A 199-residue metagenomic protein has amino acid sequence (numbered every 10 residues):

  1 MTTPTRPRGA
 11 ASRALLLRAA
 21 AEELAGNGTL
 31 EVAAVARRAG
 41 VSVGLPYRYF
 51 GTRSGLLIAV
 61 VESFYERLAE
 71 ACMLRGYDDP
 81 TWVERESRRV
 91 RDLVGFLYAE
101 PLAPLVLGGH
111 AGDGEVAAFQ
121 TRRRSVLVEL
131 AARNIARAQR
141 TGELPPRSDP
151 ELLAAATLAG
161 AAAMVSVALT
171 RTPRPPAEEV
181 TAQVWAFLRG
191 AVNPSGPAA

Functional and structural regions predicted by a protein language model:
M1, G95, R133-R140, V167-A199: C-terminal peripheral helix-coil segments that are non-catalytic and often amphipathic
M1-R38, G55-I58: Basic, helix-initiating cap at the start of DNA-binding domains
L16-L24, F64, L68, L93: Short hydrophobic clusters on alpha-helical segments that form packing/core surfaces in small helical domains
G40-F50: Short hydrophobic/aromatic patch on the recognition helix
A59, M73-A99, P150-T157, T181: Hydrophobic alpha-helical connector segments
E84-G108, R122, V126-R133, L158: Helical hydrophobic small-molecule/effector-binding pocket
F96-A117, S166, T170: Amphipathic alpha-helical segments used for helix-helix packing
E115-T141, E151-A155, A159: Amphipathic alpha-helical packing segments from all-alpha helical-bundle domains
